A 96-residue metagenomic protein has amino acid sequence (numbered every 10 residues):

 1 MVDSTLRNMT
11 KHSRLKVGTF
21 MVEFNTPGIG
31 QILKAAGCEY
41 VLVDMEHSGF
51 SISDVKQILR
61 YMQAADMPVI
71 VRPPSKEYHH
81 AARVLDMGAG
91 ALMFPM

Functional and structural regions predicted by a protein language model:
M1-M96: Expand to "…catalyze enediolate/carbanion chemistry for C-C bond making/breaking, isomerization, decarboxylation
